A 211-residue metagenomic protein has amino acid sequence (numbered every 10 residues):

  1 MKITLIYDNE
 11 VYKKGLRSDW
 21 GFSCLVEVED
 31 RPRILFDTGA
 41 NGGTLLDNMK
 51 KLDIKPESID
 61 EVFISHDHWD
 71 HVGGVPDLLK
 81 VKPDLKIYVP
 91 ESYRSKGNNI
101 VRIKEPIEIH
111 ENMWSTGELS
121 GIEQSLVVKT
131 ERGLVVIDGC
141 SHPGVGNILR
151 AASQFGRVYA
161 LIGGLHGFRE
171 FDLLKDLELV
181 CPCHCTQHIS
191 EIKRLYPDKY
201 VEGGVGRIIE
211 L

Functional and structural regions predicted by a protein language model:
M1, L5-E10, S23, R31-R33 (+4 more regions): Terminal domain-initiation and capping elements
K2-D47, K51, E123-D138: Conserved beta-strand hairpin/beta-sheet module of binuclear metal-dependent hydrolase folds, prominently
Y7-V11, T38-A40, D67, S92 (+4 more regions): Active-site metal-binding loops of divalent metal-dependent hydrolases
E27-P32, K55-E61, K129-L134, G156-V158 (+1 more regions): Short, surface-exposed connector motifs at secondary-structure boundaries
G43-Y88, S153-A160, L179: Active-site metal-binding motif and surrounding structural segment of the metallo-beta-lactamase
H68-G74, L134, C140-L211: Cap/insert and terminal regions of metallo-dependent hydrolase folds
D84-E91, I100-R102, L161-G164, L179-H184: Short, hydrophobic beta-strand segments that form beta-sheet elements in well-ordered domains
L85-S125, E131, V201-L211: Metallo-beta-lactamase
